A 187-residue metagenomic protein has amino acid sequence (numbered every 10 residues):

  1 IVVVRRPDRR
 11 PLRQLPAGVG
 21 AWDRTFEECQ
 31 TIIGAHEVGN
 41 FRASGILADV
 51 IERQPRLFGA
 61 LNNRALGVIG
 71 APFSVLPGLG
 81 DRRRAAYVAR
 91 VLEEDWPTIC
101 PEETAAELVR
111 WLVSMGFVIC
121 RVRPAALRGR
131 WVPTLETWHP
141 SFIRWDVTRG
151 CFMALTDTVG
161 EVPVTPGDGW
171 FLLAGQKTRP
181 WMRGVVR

Functional and structural regions predicted by a protein language model:
I1-R6: Short, intrinsically disordered N-terminal pre-domain segments
D8-A43, D49-E52, R56, N62 (+2 more regions): Structured, contiguous alpha/beta core segments that scaffold functional sites
F58-A65, A71-P72: Polyanion/phosphate-binding surface patch
